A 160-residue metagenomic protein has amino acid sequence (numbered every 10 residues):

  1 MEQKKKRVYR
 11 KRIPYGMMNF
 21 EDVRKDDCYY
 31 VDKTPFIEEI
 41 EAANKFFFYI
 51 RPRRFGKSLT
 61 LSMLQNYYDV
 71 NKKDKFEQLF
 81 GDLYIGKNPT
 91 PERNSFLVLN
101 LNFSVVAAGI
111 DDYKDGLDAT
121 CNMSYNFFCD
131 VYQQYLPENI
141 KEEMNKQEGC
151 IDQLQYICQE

Functional and structural regions predicted by a protein language model:
M1-E160: Phosphate-binding site recognition
